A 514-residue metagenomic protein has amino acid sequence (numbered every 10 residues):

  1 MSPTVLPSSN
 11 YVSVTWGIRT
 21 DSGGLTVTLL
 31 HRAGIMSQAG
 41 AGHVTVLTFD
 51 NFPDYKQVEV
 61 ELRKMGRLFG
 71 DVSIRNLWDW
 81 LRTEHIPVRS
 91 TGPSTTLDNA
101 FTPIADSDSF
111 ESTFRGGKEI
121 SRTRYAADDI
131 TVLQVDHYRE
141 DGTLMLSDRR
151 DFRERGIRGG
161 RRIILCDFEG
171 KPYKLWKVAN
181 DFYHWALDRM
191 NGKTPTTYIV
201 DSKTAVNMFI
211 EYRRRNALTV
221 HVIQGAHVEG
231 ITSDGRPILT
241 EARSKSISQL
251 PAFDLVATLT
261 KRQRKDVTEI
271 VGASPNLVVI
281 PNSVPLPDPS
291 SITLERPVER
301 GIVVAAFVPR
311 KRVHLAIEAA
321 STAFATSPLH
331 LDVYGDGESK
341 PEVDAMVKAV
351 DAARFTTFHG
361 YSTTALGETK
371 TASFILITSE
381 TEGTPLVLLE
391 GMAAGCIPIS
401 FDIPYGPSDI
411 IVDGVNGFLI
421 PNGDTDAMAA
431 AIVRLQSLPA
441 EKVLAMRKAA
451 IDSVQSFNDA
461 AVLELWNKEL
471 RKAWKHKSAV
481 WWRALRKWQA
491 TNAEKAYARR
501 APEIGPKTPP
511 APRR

Functional and structural regions predicted by a protein language model:
L187-D188, A226, G235-L255: Membrane-proximal helix-turn-helix segments that form the acceptor-binding/catalytic region of lipid-linked
R262, S283: Carbohydrate-associated surface elements
S290-A320: Conserved donor-binding/catalytic core segment of Leloir-type glycosyltransferases
Y361, E380: Aromatic "clamp/platform" in nucleotide-sugar-dependent glycosyltransferases that forms part of the donor/acceptor
I397-F401: Short hydrophobic beta-strand element within catalytic cores of glycosyltransferases and related nucleotide-activated
V412-G414, F418-D426, V433-A440: Conserved acidic donor-binding segment of nucleotide-sugar-dependent glycosyltransferases
E441-S456, K468: A short, well-ordered alpha-helix in the C-terminal region of glycosyltransferases
N458-E503: C-terminal alpha-helical cap of glycosyltransferases
